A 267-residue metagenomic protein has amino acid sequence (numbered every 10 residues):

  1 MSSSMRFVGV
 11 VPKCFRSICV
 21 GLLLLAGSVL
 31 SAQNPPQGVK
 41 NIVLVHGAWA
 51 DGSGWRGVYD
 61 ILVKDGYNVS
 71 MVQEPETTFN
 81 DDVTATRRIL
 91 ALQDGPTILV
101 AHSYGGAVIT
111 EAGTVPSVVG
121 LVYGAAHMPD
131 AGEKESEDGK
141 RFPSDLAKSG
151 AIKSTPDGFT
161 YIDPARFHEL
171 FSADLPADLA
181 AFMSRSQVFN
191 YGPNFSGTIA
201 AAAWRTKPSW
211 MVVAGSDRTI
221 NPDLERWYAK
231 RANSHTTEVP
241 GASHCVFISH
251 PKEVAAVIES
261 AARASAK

Functional and structural regions predicted by a protein language model:
M1-C14: N-terminal secretory signal peptides that target proteins for export/translocation
C14-S28: Bacterial N-terminal signal peptides
Q37-F79, E111: Conserved HGGG/HGGXW glycine-rich cap/lid loop of the alpha/beta-hydrolase fold
V100-G105, I109: Gly/Ala-rich beta-loop-alpha elbow adjacent to hydrolase catalytic centers
T114-P164, Y191-F195: Flexible "cap/lid" loop of the alpha/beta hydrolase fold
F182-W204, G215: Active-site nucleophile elbow and catalytic-triad environment of alpha/beta-hydrolase enzymes
M211-V213: Short beta-strand/loop motif that positions the catalytic acidic residue of the alpha/beta-hydrolase fold
G215-A242, I248, S260: Conserved loop-alpha-helix segment in the C-terminal half of the alpha/beta-hydrolase fold that carries the catalytic
